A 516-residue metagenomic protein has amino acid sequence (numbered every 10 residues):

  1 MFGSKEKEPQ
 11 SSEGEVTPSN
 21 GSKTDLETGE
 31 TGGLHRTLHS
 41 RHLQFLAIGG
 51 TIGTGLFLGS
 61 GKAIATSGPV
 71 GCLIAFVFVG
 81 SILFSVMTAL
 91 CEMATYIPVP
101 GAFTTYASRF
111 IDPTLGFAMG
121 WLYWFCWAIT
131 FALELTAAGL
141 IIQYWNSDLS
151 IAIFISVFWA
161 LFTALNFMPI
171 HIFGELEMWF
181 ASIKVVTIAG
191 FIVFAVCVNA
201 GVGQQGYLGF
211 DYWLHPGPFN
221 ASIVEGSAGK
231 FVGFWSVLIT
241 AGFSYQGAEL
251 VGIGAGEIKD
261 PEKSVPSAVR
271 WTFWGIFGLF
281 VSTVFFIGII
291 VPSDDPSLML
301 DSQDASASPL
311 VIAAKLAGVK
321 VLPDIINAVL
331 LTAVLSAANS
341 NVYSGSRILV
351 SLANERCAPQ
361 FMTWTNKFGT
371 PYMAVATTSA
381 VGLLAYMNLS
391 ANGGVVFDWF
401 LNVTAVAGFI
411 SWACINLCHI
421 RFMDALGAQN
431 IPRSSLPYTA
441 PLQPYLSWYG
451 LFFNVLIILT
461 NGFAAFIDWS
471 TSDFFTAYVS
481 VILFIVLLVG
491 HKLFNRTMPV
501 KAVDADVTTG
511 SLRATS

Functional and structural regions predicted by a protein language model:
M1-G61, A65-V70, L83-T88, T497-S516: Membrane-interface "cap" regions at the ends of multi-pass membrane proteins
S19, G33-L34, N146, S150 (+1 more regions): Helix-loop-helix junctions that connect adjacent transmembrane segments in multi-pass membrane transporters
F45, L56-S147, I151-F154, S480: Extracellular loop-to-transmembrane helix junctions
V99, L122-T136, T240-I258, K320-Q360 (+2 more regions): Membrane-helix boundary/coupling elements in multi-pass transport proteins
T104-R109, L135-I155, G252-E262, S267-W274 (+3 more regions): Helix-loop-helix connectors at the membrane interface of multi-pass transporters/channels
T105-A107, D112, Y144, P218-E225 (+4 more regions): TM-loop-TM module centered on a large, flexible mid-protein loop between adjacent transmembrane helices in multi-pass
A152-H215, Q246, V269-F273, L401-C414 (+3 more regions): Membrane-interface loop-to-helix entry segments
M362-G369, W412-A477, K501-T515: C-terminal membrane-solvent junction of multi-pass transporters and transport-like membrane proteins
